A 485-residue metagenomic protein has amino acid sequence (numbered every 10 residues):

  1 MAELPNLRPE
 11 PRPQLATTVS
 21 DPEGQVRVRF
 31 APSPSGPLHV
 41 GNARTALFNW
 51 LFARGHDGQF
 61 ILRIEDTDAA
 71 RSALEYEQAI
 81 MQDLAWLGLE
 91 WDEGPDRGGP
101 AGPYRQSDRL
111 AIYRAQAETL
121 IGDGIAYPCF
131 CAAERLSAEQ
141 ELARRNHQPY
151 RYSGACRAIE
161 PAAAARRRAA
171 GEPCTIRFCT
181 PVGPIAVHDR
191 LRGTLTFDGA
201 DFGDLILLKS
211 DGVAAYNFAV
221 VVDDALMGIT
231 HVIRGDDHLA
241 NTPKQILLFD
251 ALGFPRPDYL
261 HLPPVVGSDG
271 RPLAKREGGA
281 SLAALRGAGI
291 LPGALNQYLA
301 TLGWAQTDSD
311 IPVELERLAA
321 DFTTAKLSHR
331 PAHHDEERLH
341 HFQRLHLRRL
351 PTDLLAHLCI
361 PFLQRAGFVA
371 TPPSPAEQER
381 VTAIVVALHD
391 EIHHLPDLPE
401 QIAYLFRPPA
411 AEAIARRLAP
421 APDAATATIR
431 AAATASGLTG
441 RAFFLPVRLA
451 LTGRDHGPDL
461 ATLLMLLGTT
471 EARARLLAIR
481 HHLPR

Functional and structural regions predicted by a protein language model:
A2-R145, N241-F254: N-terminal Rossmann-like or analogous alpha/beta NTP/dinucleotide-binding catalytic cores that position adenine
V28-P34, L62-D66, M227-V232, R430 (+1 more regions): Glycine- and acidic
H39, N49, I80, L120 (+9 more regions): Residue-level signal for inorganic ion chemistry
V40, L285-G293, H329-D335, P373-A383 (+2 more regions): Structural motif
P103-S107, F130, L208-S210, M227-H238 (+5 more regions): Conserved phosphate-binding loops in nucleotide/dinucleotide-binding enzymes
Y127-P128, A132-H261, V266-L273, S281 (+1 more regions): Active-site cores that bind ATP or allylic diphosphates and position pyrophosphate for catalysis
P351-S436: Small-residue-rich helix-loop
D423-R485: Charged substrate- and nucleic-acid-binding regions of tRNA-handling and nucleotidyl-transfer enzymes, centered on
